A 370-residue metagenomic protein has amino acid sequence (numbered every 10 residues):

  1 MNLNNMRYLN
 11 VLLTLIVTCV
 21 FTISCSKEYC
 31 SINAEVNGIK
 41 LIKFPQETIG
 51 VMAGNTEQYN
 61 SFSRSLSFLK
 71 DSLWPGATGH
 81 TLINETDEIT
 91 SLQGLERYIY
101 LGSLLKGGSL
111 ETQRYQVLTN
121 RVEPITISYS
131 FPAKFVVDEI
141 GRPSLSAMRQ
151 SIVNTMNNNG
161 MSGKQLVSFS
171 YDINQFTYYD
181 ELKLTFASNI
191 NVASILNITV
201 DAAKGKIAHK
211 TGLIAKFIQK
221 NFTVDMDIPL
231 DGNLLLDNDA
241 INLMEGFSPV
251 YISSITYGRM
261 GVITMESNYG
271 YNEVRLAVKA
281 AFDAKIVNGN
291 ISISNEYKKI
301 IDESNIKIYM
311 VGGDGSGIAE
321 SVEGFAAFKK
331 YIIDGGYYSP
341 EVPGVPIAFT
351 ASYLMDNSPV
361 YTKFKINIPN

Functional and structural regions predicted by a protein language model:
M1-Y8, C19-Q46: Bacterial Sec-dependent N-terminal signal peptides
N10-I16: Sec-dependent N-terminal signal peptides
I32-N370: Membrane-permeabilization and membrane-interfacing ectodomains
